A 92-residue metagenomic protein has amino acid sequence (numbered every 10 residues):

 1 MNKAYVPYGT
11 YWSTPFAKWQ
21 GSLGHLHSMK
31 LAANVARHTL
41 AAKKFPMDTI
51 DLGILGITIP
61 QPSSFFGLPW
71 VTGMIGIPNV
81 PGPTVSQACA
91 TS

Functional and structural regions predicted by a protein language model:
M1-V80: Conserved "HGTGT" condensation-loop signature of ketosynthase/thiolase-family condensing enzymes that catalyze
P83-S92: Active-site nucleophile and cofactor-binding loops and adjacent substrate-binding regions of central metabolic enzymes
